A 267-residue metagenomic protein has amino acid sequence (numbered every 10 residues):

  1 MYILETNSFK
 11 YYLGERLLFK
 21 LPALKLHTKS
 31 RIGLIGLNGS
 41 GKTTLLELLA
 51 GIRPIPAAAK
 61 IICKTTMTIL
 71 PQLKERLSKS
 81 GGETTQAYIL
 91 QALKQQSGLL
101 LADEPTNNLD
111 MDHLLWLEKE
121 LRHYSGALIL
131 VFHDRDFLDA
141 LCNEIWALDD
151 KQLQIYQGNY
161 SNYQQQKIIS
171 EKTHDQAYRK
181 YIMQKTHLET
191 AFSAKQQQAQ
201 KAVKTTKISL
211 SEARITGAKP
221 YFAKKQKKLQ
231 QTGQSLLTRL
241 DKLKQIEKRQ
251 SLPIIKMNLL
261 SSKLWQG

Functional and structural regions predicted by a protein language model:
M1-H174, K263-G267: ABC ATP-binding cassette signature C-motif
M1-L13, G81, Q166-G267: Coupling and communication elements adjacent to P-loop NTPase active sites across diverse families
